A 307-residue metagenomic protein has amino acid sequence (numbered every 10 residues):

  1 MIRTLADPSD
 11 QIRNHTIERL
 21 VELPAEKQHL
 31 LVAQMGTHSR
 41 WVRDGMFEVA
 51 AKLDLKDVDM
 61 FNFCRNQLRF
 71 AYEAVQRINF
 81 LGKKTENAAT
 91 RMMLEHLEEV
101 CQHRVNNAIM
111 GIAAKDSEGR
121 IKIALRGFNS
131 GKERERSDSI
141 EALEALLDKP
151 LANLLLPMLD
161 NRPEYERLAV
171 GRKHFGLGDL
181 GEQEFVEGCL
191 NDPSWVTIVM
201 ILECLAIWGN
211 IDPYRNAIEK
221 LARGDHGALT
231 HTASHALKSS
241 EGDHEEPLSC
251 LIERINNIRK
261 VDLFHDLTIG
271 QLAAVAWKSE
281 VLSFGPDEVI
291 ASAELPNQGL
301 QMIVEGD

Functional and structural regions predicted by a protein language model:
M1-A6, P24-G36, L55-R69, N87-M92 (+5 more regions): Amphipathic alpha-helical scaffolding segments comprising HEAT/armadillo-like alpha-solenoid repeats
M1-R3, Q11-A25, A33-Q34, D44-L55 (+9 more regions): Structural detector for internal amphipathic alpha-helices that build alpha-solenoid repeat scaffolds
P8-D10, H38-R40, C101, G131-K132 (+3 more regions): Short inter-helical turns and helix N-cap capping residues of alpha-solenoid HEAT/ARM repeat scaffolds
Q11, E26, W41, H103 (+6 more regions): Structural detector for tandem alpha-solenoid helical repeats, activating at a conserved register within the helical
R13, Q28, R43, A152 (+2 more regions): Short functional linear motifs
R69-A74, Y165: Amphipathic alpha-helical segments within extended alpha-helical solenoids and repeat-rich scaffolds in large
M158-W195: Alpha-helical adaptor scaffolds
I252-I255, R259-D307: Regulatory nucleotide-sensing modules
